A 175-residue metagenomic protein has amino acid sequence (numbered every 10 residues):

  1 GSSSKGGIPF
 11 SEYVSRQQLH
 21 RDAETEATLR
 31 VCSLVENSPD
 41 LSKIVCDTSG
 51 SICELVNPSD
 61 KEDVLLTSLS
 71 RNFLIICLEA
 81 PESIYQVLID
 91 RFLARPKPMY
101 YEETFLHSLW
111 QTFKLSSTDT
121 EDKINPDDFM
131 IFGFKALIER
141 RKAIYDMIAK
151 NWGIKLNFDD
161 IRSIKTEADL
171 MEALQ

Functional and structural regions predicted by a protein language model:
G1-P58: ATP-dependent small-molecule kinase phosphotransfer cores that center on conserved nucleotide phosphate-binding segments
G1-S11, P96-A143: Low-complexity, serine/threonine/proline-enriched polar segments
V31-P39, V64-S70, Y145-W152, L170 (+1 more regions): Hydrophobic, Leu/Ile/Phe/Ala-enriched alpha-helical segments that form helix-helix packing faces
D47, I76-E79, F158-D159: Conserved beta-strand segments of the P-loop GTPase G domain that flank and frequently precede/overlap
P58-V64: Charged helix-capping and loop-helix junction motifs
L65-L115, D119: Conserved phosphate-donor/acceptor-positioning beta-strand/loop module used by diverse small-molecule
T118-Q175: NTP-dependent small-molecule kinase module
